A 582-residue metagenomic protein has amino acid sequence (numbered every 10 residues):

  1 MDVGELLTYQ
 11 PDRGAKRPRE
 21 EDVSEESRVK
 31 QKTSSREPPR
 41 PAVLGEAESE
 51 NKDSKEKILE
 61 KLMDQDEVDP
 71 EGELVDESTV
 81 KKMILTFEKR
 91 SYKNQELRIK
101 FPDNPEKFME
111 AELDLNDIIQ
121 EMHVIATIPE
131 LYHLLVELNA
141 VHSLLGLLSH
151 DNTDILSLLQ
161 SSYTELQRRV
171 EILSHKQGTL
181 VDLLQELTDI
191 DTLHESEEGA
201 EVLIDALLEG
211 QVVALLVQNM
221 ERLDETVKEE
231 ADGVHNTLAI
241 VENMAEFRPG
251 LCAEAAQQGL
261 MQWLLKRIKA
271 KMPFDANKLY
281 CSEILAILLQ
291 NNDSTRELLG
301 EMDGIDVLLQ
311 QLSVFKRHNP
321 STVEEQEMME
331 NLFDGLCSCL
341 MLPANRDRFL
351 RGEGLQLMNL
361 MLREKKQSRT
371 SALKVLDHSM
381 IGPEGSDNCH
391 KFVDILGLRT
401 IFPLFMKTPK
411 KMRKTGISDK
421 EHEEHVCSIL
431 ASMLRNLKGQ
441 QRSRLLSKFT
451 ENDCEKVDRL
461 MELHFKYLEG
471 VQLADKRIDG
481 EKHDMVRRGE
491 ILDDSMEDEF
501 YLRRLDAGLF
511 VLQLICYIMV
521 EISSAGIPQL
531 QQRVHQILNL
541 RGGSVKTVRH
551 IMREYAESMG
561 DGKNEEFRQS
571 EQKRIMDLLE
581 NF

Functional and structural regions predicted by a protein language model:
M1-L131, Y163-R168, I172-H175, D182-D189 (+6 more regions): N-terminal "cap/leader" segments of large eukaryotic alpha-helical scaffolds
P70-V75, Q95-E96, E106-L113, I118 (+18 more regions): Short, hydrophobic/charged alpha-helical patches characteristic of ARM/HEAT alpha-solenoid repeats and analogous
T86, E106, G146-L147, N219-L223 (+6 more regions): Alpha-solenoid HEAT/Armadillo-like helical repeat scaffolds in large eukaryotic proteins
N116-E130, S157-L173, Q177-H194, Q218-R222 (+10 more regions): Alpha-helical solenoid repeat architecture
A140-D154, T164: Blade-loop segments of beta-propeller domains
A372, S379, H390, T408-K411: Conserved, well-structured beta-alpha core segment at the onset of a catalytic domain
D506-F582: C-terminal interaction modules of eukaryotic adaptor/scaffold proteins
